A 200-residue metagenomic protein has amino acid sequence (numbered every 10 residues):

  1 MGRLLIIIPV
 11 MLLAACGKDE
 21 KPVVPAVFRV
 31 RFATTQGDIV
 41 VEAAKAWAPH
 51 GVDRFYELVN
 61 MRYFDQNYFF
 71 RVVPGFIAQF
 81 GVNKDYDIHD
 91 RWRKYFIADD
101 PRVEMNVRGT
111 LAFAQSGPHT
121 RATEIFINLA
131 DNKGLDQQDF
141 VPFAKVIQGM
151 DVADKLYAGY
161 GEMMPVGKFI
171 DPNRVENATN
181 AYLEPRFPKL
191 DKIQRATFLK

Functional and structural regions predicted by a protein language model:
L4-L13: Sec-dependent N-terminal signal peptides
C16-K200: Cyclophilin-like peptidyl-prolyl cis-trans isomerases
